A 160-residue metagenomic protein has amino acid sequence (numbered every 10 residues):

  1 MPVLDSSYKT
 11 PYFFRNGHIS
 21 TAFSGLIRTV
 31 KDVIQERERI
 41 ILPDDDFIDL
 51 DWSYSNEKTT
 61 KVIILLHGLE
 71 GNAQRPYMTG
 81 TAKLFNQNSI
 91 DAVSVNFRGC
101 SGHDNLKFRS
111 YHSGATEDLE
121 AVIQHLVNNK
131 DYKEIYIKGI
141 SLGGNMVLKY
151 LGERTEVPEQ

Functional and structural regions predicted by a protein language model:
M1-Y12, H18-T21: Cytosolic, low-complexity regulatory segments enriched in Ser/Pro/Gly with interspersed Lys/Arg in eukaryotic signaling
G17-K58: N-terminal cap/lid segment of alpha/beta-hydrolase-fold proteins
D46, Q74, H112-T116: Phosphate/oxyanion-binding active-site loops and adjacent basic polyanion-contact surfaces
T60-G68: Short beta-strand element of the alpha/beta-hydrolase
E70-N72: Short strand->helix junction
Q74, A82-L106: Conserved alpha/beta-hydrolase
L84, C100-Y136: Catalytic nucleophile-loop/oxyanion-hole region of alpha/beta-hydrolase and closely related hydrolase-like folds
V122-Q160: Primarily recognizes the serine-hydrolase "nucleophile elbow" in alpha/beta-hydrolase and SGNH/GDSL folds
